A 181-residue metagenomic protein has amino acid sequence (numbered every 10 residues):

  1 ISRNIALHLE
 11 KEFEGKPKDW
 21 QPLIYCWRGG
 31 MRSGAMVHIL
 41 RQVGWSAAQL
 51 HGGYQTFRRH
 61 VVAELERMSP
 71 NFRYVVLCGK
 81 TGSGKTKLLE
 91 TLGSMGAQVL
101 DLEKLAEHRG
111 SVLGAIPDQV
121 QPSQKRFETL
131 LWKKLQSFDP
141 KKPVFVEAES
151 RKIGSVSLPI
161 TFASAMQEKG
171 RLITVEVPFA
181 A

Functional and structural regions predicted by a protein language model:
N4-L50: Catalytic cysteine-centered active loop of the rhodanese-like fold, especially the PTP/DSP P-loop
G15-D19, L65-F72: Phosphate-binding P-loop
L23, A48, V75, Q98-L100 (+2 more regions): Hydrophobic/aromatic beta-strand patches that form the interior of the parallel beta-sheet core in alpha/beta enzyme
G30-R32, R73-S94: Glycine-rich phosphate-binding P-loop
W45-R59, D101-A106: A short glycine-rich beta-strand->turn/loop micro-motif centered on a GG-aromatic cluster
G52, E147-A148, M166-A181: Conserved phosphate-donor/acceptor-positioning beta-strand/loop module used by diverse small-molecule
T56-L65, P70, T81-S83, K125-L130: Active-site glycine-rich loop that binds ribose-phosphate moieties when present
S94-A165: Conserved nucleotide-sensing/catalytic segment adjacent to the nucleotide-binding pocket in NTP-handling enzymes
